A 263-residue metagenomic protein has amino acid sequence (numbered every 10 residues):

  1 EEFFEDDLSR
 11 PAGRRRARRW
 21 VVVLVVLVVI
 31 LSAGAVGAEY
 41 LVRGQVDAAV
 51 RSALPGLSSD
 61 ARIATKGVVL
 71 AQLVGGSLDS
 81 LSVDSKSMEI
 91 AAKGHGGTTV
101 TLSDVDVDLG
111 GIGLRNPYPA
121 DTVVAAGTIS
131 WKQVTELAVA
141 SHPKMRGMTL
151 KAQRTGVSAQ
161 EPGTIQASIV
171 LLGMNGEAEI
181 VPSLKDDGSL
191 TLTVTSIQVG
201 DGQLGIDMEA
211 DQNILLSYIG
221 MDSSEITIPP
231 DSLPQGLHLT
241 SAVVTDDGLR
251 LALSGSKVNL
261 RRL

Functional and structural regions predicted by a protein language model:
E1-L24: Terminal targeting segments of Actinobacterial cell-envelope proteins
A17-A48: N-terminal type II signal-anchor transmembrane helix that functions as the membrane-insertion/stop-transfer segment
G37-K66: N-terminal amphipathic/hydrophobic interface segments
S59-V170: N-terminal beta-strand/beta-hairpin edge segment
E89-G96, L172-G176, D201-G202, V258-L263: Short, cysteine-centered beta-strand-loop-beta hairpins and adjacent loop/turn segments enriched in charged/polar
S103-V105, I112-P117, G147-A210, L249 (+1 more regions): Hydrophobic membrane/lipid-contacting segments
L204-L263: Extracytoplasmic/luminal low-complexity segments enriched in Pro/Gly and acidic/polar residues that act as flexible
